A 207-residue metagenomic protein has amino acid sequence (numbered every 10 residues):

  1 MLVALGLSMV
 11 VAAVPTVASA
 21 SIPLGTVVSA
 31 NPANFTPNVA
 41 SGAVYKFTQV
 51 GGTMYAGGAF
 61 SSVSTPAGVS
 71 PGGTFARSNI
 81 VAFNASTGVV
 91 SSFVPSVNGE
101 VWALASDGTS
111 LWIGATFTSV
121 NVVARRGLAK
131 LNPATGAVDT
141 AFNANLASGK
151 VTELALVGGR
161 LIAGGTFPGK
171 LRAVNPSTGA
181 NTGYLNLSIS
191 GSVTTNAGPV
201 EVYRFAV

Functional and structural regions predicted by a protein language model:
M1-A4, S8-V207: Extracytoplasmic surface signature
